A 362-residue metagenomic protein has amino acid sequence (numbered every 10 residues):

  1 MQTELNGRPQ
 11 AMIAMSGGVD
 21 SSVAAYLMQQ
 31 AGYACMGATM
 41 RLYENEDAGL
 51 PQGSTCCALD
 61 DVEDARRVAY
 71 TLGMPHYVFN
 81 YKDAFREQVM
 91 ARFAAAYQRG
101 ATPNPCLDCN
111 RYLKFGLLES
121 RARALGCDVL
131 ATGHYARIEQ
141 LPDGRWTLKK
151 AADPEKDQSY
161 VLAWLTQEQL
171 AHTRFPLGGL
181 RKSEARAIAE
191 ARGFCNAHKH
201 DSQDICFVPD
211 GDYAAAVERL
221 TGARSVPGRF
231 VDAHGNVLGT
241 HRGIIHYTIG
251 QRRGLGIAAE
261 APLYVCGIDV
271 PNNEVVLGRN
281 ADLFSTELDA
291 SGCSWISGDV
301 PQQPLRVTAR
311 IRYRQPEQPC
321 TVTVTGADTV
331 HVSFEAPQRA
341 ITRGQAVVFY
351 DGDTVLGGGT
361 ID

Functional and structural regions predicted by a protein language model:
M1-A163, R174, K182-E184, E190: ATP-dependent adenylation/nucleotidyltransferase module used to activate substrates
V19, A131-D362: AMP-forming adenylation/ATP pyrophosphatase catalytic core
